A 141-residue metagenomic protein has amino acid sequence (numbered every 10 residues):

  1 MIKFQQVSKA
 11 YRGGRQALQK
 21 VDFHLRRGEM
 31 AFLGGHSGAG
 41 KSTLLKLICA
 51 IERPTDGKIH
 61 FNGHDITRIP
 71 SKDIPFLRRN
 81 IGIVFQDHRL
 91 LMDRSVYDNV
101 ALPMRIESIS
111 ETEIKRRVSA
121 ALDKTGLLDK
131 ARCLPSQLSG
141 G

Functional and structural regions predicted by a protein language model:
G34-H36: The feature captures the beta-strand-to-loop junction immediately N-terminal to the Walker
C49: Helix-to-loop junction immediately C-terminal to a conserved catalytic motif
G57-D65: Conserved ABC transporter NBD signature motif
H64-D65, A101, R105, T112-K130: Conserved ABC ATPase "signature" region
I66-G82, E111: ABC ATPase NBD coupling module
D93-P103: Short coil-to-helix segment of the ABC ATPase nucleotide-binding domain corresponding to the Q-loop/switch region
C133-G140: Conserved ABC ATPase signature
